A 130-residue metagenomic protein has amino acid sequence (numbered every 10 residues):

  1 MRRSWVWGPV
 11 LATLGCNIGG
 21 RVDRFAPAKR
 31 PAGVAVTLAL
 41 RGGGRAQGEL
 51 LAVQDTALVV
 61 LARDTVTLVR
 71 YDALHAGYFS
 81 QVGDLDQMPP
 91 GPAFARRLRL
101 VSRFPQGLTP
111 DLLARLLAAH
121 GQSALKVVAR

Functional and structural regions predicted by a protein language model:
M1-C16: Sec-dependent bacterial lipoprotein signal peptides
C16-R130: Compositionally biased alpha-helical segments
